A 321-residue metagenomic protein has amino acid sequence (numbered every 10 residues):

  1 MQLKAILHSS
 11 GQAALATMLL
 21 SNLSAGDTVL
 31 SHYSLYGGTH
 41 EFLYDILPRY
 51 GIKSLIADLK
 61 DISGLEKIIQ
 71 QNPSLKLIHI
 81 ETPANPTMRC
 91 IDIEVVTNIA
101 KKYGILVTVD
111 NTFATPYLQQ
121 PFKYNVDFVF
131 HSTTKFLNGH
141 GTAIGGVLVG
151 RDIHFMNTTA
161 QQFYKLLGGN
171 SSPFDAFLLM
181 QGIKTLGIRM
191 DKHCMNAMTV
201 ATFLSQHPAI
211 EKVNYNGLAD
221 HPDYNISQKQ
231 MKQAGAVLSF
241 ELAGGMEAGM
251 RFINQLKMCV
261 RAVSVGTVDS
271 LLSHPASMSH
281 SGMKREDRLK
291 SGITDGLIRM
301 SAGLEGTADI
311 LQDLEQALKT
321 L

Functional and structural regions predicted by a protein language model:
Q2-A209, N214, N225: Conserved PLP-enzyme active-site core in the AAT-like
L19, P173-L186, S239-G249, L314-L318: Short N-terminal helix-initiation segments at or just after the protein's N-terminus
G26, Y44-D45, K53-L55, K67-Q71 (+3 more regions): PLP-dependent enzyme catalytic core of the Aspartate aminotransferase-like
I99, T199, F203-H207, R251 (+2 more regions): Generic non-transmembrane alpha-helical segments
F155-M156, L186, G245-A248, S279 (+1 more regions): Short, acidic Gly/Pro/Ser/Thr-rich loop/turn segments
I210-I298, A302: Conserved C-terminal alpha-helix-loop-beta "cap" of PLP-dependent enzymes that closes/shapes the active-site mouth
